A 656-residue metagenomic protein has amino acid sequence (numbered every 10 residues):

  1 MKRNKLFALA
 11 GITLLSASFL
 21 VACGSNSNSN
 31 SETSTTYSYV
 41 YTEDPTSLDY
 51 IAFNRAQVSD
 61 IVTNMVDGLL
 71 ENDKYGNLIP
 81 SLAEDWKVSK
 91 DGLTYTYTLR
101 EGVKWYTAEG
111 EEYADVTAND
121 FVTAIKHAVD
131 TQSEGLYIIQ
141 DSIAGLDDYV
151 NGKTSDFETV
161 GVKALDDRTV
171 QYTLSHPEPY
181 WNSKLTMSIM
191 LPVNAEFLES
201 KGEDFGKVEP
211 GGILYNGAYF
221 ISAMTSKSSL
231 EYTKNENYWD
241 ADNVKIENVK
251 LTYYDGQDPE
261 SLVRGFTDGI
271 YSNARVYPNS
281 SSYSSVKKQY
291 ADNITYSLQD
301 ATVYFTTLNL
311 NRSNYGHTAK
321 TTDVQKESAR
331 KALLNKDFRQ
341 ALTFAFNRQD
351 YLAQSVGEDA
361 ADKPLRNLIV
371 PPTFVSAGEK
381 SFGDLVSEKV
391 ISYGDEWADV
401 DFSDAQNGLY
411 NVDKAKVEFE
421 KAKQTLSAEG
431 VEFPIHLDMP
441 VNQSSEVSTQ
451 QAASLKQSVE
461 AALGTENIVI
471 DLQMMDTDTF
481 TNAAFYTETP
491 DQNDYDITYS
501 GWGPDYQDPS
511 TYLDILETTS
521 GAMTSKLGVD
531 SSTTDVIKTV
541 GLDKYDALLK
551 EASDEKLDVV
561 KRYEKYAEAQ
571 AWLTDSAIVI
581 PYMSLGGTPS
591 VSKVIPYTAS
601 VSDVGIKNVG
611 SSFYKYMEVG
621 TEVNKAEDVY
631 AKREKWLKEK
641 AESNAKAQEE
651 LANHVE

Functional and structural regions predicted by a protein language model:
V40-K90, L214: N-terminal lobe/hinge region of extracytoplasmic solute-binding protein
E84-I138, Q171, G265-D268, S328-L334 (+2 more regions): Aromatic- and charge-enriched surface segment that lines or borders ligand/interaction sites
N119-D120, H127-F197: Surface-exposed binding/hinge segments that line and control ligand-binding clefts or catalytic entry sites
F157, R168, L174-K250, S261 (+1 more regions): Gly/Pro-rich hinge or "lid" segments in bacterial periplasmic/extracellular proteins
F205-P210, N237-V286, D300: Ligand-site clamp/hinge motif
G265, W397-P504, S584, W636-V655: Ligand/substrate-recognition segments at binding pockets and active sites
S280-V412, V536-V540, S576-I595: Local pocket/hinge segments that shape ligand/substrate recognition
T343-E388, V447-Q457, T487-E656: Detector for C-terminal structural segments
